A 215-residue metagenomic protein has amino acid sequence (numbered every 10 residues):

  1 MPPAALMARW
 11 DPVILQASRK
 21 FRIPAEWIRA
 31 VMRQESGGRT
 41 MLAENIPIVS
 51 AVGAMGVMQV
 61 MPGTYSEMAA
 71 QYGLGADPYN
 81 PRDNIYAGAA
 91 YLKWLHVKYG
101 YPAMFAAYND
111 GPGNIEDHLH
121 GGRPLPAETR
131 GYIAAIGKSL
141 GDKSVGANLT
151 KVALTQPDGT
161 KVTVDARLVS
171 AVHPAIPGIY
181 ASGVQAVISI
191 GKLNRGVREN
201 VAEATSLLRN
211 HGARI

Functional and structural regions predicted by a protein language model:
P2-N148: Catalytic glycan-binding domains that act on GlcNAc-containing polysaccharides
P24, V164-D165: Short, proline-centered helix/strand-breaking motifs
P62-A69, A166-V169, G212: Short alpha-helical interface patches
L149-V162, L168-I215: Acidic, Ser/Thr- and proline-rich intrinsically disordered linker/docking segments of eukaryotic scaffolds
